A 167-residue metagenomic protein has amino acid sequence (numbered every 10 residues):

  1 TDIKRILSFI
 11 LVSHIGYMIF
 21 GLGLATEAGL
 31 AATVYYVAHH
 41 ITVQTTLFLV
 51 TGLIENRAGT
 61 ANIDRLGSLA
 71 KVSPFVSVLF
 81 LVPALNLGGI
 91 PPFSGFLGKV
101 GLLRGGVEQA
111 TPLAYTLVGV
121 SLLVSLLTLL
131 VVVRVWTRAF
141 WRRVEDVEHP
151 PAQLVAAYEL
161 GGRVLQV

Functional and structural regions predicted by a protein language model:
T1-V100, R104-V133, T137: Hydrophobic transmembrane alpha-helices and their helix-loop junctions in integral membrane proteins
I63-D64, A70-V78, V132-V167: Cytoplasmic/organellar membrane-interface segments at the starts of transmembrane helices in multi-pass inner-membrane
